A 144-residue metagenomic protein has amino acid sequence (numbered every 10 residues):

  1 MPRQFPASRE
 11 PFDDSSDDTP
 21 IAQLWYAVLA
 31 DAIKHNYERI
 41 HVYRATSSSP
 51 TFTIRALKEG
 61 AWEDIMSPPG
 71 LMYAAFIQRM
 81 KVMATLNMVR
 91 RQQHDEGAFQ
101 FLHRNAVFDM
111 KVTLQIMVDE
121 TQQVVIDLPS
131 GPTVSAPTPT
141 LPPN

Functional and structural regions predicted by a protein language model:
P2-N144: N-terminal "pre-motor" subdomain/linker immediately upstream of P-loop NTPase catalytic cores
